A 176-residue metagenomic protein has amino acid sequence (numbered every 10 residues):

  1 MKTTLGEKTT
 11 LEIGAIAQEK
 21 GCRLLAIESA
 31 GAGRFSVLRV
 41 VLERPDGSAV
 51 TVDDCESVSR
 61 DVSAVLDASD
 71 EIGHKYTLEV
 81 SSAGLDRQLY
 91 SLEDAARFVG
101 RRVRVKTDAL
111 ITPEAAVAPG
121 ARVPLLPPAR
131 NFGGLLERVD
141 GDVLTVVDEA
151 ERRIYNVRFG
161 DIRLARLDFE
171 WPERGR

Functional and structural regions predicted by a protein language model:
M1-R176: Short Lys/Arg-rich amphipathic alpha-helical segments
